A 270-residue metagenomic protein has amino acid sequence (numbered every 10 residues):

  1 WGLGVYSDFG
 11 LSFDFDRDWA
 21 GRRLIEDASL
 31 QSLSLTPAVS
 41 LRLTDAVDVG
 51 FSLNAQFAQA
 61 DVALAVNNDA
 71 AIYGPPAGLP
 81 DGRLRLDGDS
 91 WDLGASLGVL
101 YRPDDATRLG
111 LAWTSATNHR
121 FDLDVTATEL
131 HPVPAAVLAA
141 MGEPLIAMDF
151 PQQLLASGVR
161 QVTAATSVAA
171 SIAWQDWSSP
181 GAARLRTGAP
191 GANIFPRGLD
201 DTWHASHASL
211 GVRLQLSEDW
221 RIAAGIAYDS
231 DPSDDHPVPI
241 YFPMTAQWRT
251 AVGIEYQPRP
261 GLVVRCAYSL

Functional and structural regions predicted by a protein language model:
W1-L270: Outer-membrane beta-barrel porins/channels
